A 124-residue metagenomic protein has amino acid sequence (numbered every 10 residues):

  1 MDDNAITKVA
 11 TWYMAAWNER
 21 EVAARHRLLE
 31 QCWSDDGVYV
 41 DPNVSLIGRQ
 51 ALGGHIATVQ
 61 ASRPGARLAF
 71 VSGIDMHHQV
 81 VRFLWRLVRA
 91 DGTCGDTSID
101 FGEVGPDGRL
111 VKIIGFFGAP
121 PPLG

Functional and structural regions predicted by a protein language model:
M1-C32: Short acidic-aromatic low-complexity motifs
N4, L46, L110-V111: Domain-scale activation on soluble regions of proteins
A10-Y13, W33, I56, F83-W85: Hydrophobic alpha-helical core bundles mediating ligand binding, dimerization, or RNAP-core interactions
W17, E21, W33-D36, W85 (+1 more regions): Bulky hydrophobic/aromatic packing residues
H26-Q79: A solvent-exposed, acidic/Ser-Thr-rich amphipathic alpha-helical stretch
T58-G124: A beta-strand edge to alpha-helix "cap/lid" segment located at domain peripheries
